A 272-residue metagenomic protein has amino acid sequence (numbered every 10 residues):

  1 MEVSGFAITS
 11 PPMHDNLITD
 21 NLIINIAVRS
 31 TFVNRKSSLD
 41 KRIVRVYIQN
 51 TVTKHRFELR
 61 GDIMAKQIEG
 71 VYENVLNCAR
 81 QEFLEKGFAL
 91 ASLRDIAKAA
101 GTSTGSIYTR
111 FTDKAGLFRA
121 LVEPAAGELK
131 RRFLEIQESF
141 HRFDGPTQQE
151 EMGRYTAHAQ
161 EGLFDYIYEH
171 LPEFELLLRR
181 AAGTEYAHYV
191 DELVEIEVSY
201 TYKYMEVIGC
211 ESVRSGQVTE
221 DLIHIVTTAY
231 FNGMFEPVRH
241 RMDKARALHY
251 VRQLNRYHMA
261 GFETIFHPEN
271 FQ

Functional and structural regions predicted by a protein language model:
S4, S10, S30, S37-S38 (+1 more regions): Serine residues within intrinsically disordered or low-complexity segments
H14-D62, E169, S199-E206, I223-Q272: C-terminal peripheral helix-coil segments that are non-catalytic and often amphipathic
V28, K36-K86, L90-A99, T112 (+1 more regions): Basic, helix-initiating cap at the start of DNA-binding domains
N74-Q81, E85, D95, A99 (+7 more regions): Alpha-helical structural segments
G101-F111: Short hydrophobic/aromatic patch on the recognition helix
H141, P146-T147, E161-T184: Amphipathic alpha-helical segments used for helix-helix packing
H158, G162-E169, T184-C210, D221-T228: Amphipathic alpha-helical packing segments from all-alpha helical-bundle domains
